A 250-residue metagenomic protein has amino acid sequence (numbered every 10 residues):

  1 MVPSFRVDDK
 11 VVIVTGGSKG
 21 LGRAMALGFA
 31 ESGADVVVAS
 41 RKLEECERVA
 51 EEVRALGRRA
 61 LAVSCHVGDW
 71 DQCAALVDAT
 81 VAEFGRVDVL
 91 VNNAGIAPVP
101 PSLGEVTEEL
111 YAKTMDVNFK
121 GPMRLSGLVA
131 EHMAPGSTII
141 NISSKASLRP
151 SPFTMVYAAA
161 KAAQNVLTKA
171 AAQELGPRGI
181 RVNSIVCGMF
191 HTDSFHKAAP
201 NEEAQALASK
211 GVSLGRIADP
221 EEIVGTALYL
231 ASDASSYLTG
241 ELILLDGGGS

Functional and structural regions predicted by a protein language model:
V2-S4, A97-P100, A227-L228, T239-S250: Short C-terminal tail/terminal secondary-structure segment of NAD(P)H-dependent dehydrogenase/reductase domains
S18-K19: Conserved glycine-rich cofactor-binding loop
L43, S64-L76, E108, E222: The beta1-alpha1 cofactor-binding region of Rossmann-like NAD(H)/NADP(H)-dependent oxidoreductases
P101-L103, T107-A112, A208: Substrate-binding pocket helix/loop in short-chain dehydrogenase/reductase
S126, A160, T168: Active-site helix of classical SDR
E131, Q173-P177, S236: Alpha-helical segment proximal to the catalytic Tyr-Lys
S144: Residue(s) in the substrate-gating loop at a strand-loop-helix junction that position the organic substrate next
